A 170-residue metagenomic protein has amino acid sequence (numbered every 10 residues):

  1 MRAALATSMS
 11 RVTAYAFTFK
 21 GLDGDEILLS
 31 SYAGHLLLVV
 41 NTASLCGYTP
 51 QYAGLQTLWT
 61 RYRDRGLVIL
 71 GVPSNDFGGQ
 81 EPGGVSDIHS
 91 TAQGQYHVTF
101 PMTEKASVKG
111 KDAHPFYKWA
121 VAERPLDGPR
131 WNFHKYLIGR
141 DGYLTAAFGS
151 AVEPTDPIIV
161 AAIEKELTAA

Functional and structural regions predicted by a protein language model:
R2-S30, P50: N-terminal "domain-start" segment that seeds a small globular fold
Y32-L37: Proline/glycine-enriched tight loop/beta-turn segments at coil->beta junctions that connect or precede beta-strands
V40-L45, S74: Aromatic-flanked redox-active Cys/Sec active sites in thiol-based oxidoreductases, especially the WC-centered
S44, T60-D64, Q93, H97 (+3 more regions): Sec-exported extracytoplasmic/periplasmic mature domains
Y48-A113: Structural microenvironment flanking redox-active thiols in thiol-disulfide oxidoreductases
P115-A170: Thiol-/selenol-based redox modules, centered on thioredoxin-like and closely related oxidoreductase domains
